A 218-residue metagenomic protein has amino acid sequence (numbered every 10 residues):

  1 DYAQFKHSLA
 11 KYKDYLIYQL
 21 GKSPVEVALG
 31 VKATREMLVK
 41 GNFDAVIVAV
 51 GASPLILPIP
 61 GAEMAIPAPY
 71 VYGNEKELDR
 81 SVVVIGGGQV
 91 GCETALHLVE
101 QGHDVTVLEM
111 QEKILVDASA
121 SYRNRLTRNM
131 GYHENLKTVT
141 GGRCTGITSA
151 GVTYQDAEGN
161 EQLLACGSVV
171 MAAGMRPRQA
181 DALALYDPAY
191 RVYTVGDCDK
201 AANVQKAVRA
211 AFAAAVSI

Functional and structural regions predicted by a protein language model:
D1-S23, H97-G142, D199: Rossmann-like dinucleotide-binding cores of NAD(P)H-dependent redox enzymes
D1-Y2, V46-V48: Short secondary-structure boundary segments
A28-N42, A49-I59, M64, P69-S121 (+2 more regions): Rossmann-like dinucleotide/flavin-binding elements
S149-V152: Short, hydrophobic/aromatic-rich segments at coil-to-beta transitions
